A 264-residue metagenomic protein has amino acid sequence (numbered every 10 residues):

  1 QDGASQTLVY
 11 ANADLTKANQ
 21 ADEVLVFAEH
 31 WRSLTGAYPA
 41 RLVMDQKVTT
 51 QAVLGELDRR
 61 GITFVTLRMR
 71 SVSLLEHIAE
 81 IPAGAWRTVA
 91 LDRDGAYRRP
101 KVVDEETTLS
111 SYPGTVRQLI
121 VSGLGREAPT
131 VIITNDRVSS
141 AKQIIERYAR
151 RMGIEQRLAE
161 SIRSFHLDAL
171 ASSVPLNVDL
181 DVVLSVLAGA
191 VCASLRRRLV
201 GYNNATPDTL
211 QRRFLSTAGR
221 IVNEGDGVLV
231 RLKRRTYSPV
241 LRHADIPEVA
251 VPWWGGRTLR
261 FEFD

Functional and structural regions predicted by a protein language model:
Q1-T35: Electropositive, glycine- and tryptophan-enriched low-complexity nucleic-acid-binding patches
G3, A13-T16, D45-K47, V53 (+3 more regions): An acidic- and aromatic-residue-enriched active-site/binding cleft used to recognize and process polar
Q6, V24, P39-T49, F64-V65 (+5 more regions): Short, conserved catalytic/metal-binding motifs centered on acidic residues
T7, K17-N19, V48-A52, V72-E76 (+6 more regions): Flexible loop/turn segments at secondary-structure boundaries
S33-R41, R59-R60: Short, surface-exposed connector motifs at secondary-structure boundaries
G55, R60-R157, S161-H166, V249-D264: An anionic, glycine-rich sequence signature occurring as long contiguous blocks
A141-Y148, S164-L180, L195-P207, D226-R234: Short, solvent-exposed helix-loop connector elements
V191-D264: A short, flexible helix-boundary coil/loop motif
